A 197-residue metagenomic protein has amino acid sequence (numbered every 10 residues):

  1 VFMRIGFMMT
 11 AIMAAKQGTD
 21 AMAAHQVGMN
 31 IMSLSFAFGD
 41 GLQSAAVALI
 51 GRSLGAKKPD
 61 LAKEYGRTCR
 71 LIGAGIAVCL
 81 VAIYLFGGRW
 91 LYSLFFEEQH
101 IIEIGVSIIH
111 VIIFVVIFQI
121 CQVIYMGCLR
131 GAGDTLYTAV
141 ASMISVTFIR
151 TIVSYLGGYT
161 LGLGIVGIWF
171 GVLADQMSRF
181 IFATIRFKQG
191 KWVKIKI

Functional and structural regions predicted by a protein language model:
V1-A15: Signature of the first transmembrane helix
F2-I5, S145-I149: A hydrophobic transmembrane-helix motif
F7, A11, A24-G88, Q119-S142 (+1 more regions): Small-residue-rich hydrophobic transmembrane alpha-helices
M13-S33, H100-V106, D134, I168: Interfacial/gating helices of multi-pass transporter permease domains
I50-V115, G157-I197: Short alpha-helical transmembrane segments in multi-pass integral membrane proteins
I149-G158: Hydrophobic alpha-helical transmembrane segments in multi-pass integral membrane proteins
